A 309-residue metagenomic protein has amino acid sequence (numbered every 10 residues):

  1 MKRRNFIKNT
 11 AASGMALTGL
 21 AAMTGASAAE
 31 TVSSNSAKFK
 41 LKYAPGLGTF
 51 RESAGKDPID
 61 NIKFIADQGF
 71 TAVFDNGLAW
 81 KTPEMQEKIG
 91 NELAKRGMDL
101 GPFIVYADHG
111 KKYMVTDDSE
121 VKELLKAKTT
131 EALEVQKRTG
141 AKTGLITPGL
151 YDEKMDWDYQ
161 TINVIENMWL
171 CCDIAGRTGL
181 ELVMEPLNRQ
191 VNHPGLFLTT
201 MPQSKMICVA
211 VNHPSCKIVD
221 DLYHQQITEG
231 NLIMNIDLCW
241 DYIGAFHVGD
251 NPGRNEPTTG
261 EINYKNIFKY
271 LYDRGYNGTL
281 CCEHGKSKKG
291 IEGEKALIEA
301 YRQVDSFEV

Functional and structural regions predicted by a protein language model:
K2-A66, L198-D220, H224-V309: Histidine-acidic metal/acid-base catalytic patches
T10-A22, E30-A37, K95-R96, M114-K217 (+1 more regions): Active-site acidic/histidine proton-transfer and metal-coordination neighborhood in alpha/beta enzyme cores
T49-R51, A79, Y106-H109, L150-D152 (+4 more regions): Active-site-proximal loop/turn and secondary-structure-junction residues that shape catalytic pockets, frequently
D60-L78: Catalytic domains of carbohydrate-active enzymes, especially glycoside hydrolases
T71, D99, K142, G244 (+1 more regions): Short acidic/polar active-site loop segments enriched in Thr and Asp
F74-A94, P148-Y151, N192: Glycine-rich, proline-tolerant flexible connector loops at the mouths of alpha/beta enzymes
M85-S119: Mid-chain, structured segments of secreted extracytoplasmic proteins
